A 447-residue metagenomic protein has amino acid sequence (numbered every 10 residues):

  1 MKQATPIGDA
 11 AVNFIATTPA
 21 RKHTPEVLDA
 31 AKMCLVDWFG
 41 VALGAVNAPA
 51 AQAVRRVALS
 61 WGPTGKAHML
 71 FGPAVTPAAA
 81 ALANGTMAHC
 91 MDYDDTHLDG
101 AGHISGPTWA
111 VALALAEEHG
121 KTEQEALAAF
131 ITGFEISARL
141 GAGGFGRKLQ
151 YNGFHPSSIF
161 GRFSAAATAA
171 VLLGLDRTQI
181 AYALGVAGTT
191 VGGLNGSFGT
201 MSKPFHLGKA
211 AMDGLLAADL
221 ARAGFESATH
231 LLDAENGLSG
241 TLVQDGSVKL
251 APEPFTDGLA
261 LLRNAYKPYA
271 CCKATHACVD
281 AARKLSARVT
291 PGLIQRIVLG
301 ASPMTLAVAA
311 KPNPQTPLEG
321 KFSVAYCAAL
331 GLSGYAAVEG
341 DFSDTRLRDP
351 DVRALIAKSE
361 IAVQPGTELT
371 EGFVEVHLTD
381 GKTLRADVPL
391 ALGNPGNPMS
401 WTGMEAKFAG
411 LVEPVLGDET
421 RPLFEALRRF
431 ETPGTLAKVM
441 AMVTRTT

Functional and structural regions predicted by a protein language model:
M1-G102, N195-M212, D219-T447: Terminal-appendage/accessory-domain detector
F39, T108-L115, F130-S137, R162-A170 (+3 more regions): Buried hydrophobic packing segments
A58, A116, A169-A170, V412: Hydrophobic alpha-helix position signal
P73-T76, H97-S105, W109, E118-I131 (+4 more regions): Conserved, well-structured ligand/cofactor-binding cores
L82-D95, I104-T122, A129, I136 (+1 more regions): Function-dense linear segments that define catalytic or interfacial modules in macromolecule-processing proteins
A88, P107-W109, A114, I136 (+3 more regions): Short connector loops/turns at beta-strand edges and beta->alpha or beta->beta junctions
E117-G120, Q124-L216, H230, E235: Glycine-rich, mobile lid/loop segments that gate access to catalytic sites or pores
